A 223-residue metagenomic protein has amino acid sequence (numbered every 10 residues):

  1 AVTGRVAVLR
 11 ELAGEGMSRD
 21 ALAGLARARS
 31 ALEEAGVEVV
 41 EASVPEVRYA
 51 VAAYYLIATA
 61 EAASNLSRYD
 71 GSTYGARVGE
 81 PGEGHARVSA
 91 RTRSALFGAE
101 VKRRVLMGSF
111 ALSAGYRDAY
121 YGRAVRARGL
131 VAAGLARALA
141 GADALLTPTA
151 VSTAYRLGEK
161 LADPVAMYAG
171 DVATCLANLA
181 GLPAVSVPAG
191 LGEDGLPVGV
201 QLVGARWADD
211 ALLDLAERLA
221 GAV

Functional and structural regions predicted by a protein language model:
A1-S18, A26-A35, K102-A133, L179-V223: Structural helix-boundary/capping segments
L9, A42-V47, T149, V187: Conserved beta-strand termini and adjacent loop/short-helix elements that scaffold enzyme active sites in alpha/beta
E15-P45, S67, G75-V78: Acidic-enriched catalytic cores of C-N bond-cleaving enzymes acting on peptides and small amides
S18-D20, V51-Y55, L157-G158, L196-G199: Short acidic, glycine/serine/threonine-rich loops at helix termini
E46-A50, R68-L179: Serine-dependent amide/ester hydrolase catalytic core
V51-N65: Charged, often glycine-rich, active-site loop that binds/positions anionic groups
L56-A60, D163-V165, V203-G204: Short, hinge-like loop/turn segments at secondary-structure boundaries
A63-V78, A90, A205-G221: Short, basic, helix/turn surface patches
